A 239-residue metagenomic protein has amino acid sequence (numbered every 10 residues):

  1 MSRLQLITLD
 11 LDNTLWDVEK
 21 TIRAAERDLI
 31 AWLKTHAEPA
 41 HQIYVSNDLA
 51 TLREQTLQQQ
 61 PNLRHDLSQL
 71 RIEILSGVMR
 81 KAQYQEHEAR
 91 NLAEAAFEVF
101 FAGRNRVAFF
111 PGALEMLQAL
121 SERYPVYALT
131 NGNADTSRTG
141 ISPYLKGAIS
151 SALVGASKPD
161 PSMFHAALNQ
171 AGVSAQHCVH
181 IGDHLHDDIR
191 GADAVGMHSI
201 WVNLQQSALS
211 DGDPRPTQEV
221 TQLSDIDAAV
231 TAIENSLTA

Functional and structural regions predicted by a protein language model:
M1-I7, E19, T35, H87-A89 (+1 more regions): Asp-based, Mg2+/Mn2+-dependent phosphohydrolase catalytic module
S2-P111: N-terminal helical cap/lid subdomain that shapes the substrate entry/recognition surface in HAD-like hydrolases
